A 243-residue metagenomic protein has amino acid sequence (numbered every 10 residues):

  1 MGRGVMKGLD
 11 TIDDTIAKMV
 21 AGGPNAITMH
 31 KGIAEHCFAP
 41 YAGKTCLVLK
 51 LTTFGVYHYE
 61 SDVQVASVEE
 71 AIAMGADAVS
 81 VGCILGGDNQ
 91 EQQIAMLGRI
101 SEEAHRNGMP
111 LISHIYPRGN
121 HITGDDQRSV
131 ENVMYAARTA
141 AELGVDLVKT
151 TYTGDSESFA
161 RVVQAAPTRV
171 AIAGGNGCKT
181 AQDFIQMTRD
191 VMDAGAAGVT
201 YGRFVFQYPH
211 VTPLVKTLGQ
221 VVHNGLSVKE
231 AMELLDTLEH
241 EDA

Functional and structural regions predicted by a protein language model:
G2-I172, C178-Y201, L218-Q220, V228-A231: Alpha/beta enzyme core
G177-C178, F204, Y208: Hydrophobic alpha-helical scaffolding
M192-G195, F206-A243: C-terminal helical cap(s) of enzyme catalytic domains, especially alpha/beta-barrels
